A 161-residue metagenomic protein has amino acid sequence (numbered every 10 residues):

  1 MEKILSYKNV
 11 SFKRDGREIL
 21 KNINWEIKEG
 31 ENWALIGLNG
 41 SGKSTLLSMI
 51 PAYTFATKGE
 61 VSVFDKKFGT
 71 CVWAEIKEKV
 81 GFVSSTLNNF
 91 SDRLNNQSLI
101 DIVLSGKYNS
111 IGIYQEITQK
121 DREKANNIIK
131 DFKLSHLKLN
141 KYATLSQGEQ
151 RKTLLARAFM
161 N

Functional and structural regions predicted by a protein language model:
L5, I19-N22, K138: Conserved structural motif at the start of ABC-family nucleotide-binding domains
I36-L38: The feature captures the beta-strand-to-loop junction immediately N-terminal to the Walker
P51: Helix-to-loop junction immediately C-terminal to a conserved catalytic motif
G59-G69, I76: Conserved ABC transporter NBD signature motif
L104, Q119-L137: Conserved ABC ATPase "signature" region
Y114-I117, K141-L145, E149: Conserved ABC ATPase signature
L155: Hydrophobic anchor residue at the start of the ABC signature
